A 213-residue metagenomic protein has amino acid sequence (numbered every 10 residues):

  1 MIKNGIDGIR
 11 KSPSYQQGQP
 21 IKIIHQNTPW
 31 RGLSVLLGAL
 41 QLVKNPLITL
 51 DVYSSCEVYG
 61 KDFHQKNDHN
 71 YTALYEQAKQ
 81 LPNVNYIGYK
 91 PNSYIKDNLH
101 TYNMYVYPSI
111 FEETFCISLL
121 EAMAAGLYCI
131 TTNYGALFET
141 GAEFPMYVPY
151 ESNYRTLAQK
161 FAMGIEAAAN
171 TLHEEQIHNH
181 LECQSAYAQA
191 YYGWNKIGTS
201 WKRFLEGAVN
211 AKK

Functional and structural regions predicted by a protein language model:
M1-K11: Donor nucleotide-sugar binding/catalytic pocket of nucleotide-sugar-dependent glycosyltransferases
Y15-G32, L37-Q41, D51: Conserved donor-binding/catalytic core segment of Leloir-type glycosyltransferases
H64-K90: Nucleotide-activated donor-binding/catalytic signature segment of Leloir-type glycosyltransferases, i.e., the conserved
H100-T114, L127: Acidic donor-binding loop of glycosyltransferase active sites
C116-L119, L137: Short glycine/serine-rich donor-binding loops of glycosyltransferases
Y128-T131, F138: Short hydrophobic beta-strand element within catalytic cores of glycosyltransferases and related nucleotide-activated
F138-A168: Change "using UDP/GDP/dTDP sugars" to "using nucleotide sugars
S152, T156, H173-V209: A charged, aromatic-enriched C-terminal amphipathic alpha-helix characteristic of glycosyltransferases across folds
